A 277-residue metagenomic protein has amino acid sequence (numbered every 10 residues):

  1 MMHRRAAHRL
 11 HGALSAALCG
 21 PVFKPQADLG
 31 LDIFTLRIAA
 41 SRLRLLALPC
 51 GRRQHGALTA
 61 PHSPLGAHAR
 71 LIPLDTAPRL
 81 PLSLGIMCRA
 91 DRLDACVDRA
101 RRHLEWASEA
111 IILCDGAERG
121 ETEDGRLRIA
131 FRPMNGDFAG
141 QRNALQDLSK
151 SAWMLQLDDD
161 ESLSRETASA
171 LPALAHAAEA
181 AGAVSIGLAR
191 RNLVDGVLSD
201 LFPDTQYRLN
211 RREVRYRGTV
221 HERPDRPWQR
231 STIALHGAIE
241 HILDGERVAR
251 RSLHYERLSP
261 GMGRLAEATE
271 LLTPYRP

Functional and structural regions predicted by a protein language model:
M2-G66, F138-Q146, L163-P277: Catalytic-site signature of metal-activated, phosphate-bearing donor transferases, centered on the GT-A/GT-A-like
G66-P73, L82-E105: Short, well-formed alpha-helical segments that are part of the catalytic scaffolds of diverse glycosyltransferases
T76-P78: Short, flexible hinge/linker loops that cap or flank conserved catalytic cores
I86-D91, L113-G116, P133-M134, D158-D160: Structural motif
D98-N135: Acidic donor-binding segment of Leloir-type glycosyltransferases
E105, D147-L148: Solvent-exposed polar/charged
S108, L127, S151-A152, D160 (+1 more regions): Conserved acidic residues
L145, S151-S164: Short beta-strand-to-loop acidic/aromatic patch adjacent to the donor-nucleotide binding site
